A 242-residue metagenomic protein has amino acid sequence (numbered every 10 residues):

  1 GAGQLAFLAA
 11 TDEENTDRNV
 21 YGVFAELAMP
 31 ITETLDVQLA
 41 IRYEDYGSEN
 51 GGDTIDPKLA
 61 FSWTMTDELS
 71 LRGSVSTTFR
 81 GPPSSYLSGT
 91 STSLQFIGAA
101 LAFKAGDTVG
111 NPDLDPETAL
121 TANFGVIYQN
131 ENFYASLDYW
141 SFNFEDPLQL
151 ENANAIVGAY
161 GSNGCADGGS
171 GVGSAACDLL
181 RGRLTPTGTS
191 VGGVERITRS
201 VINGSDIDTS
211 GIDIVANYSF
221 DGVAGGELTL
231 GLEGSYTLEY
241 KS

Functional and structural regions predicted by a protein language model:
G1-D36, S242: Outer-membrane beta-barrel transmembrane domain signature of Gram-negative proteins, especially the mid-to-C-terminal
L8-E14, R42-G47, T108-P112, T198-N203: Extracellular loop and loop/strand-boundary signature of outer-membrane beta-barrel proteins
Y21-L27, I55-F61, G110, L120-V126 (+1 more regions): Hydrophobic, lipid-facing positions within transmembrane beta-strands of outer-membrane proteins
A25, M29, L35, F61-T64 (+3 more regions): Residue-level signature of outer-membrane beta-barrel architecture
T34-D36, N143-S242: Gram-negative outer-membrane beta-barrel transporters
T34-V37, D67-L71, N132-A135, A224 (+1 more regions): Repeated loop/turn-to-beta-strand initiation elements of outer-membrane beta-barrel proteins
I41-G47, I55, V75-G81, T90 (+5 more regions): Transmembrane beta-strands of outer-membrane beta-barrel pores
G81-D138, F142, I197-I212, S219-D221: Outer-membrane beta-barrel signature, preferentially recognizing the C-terminal barrel domain of Gram-negative
